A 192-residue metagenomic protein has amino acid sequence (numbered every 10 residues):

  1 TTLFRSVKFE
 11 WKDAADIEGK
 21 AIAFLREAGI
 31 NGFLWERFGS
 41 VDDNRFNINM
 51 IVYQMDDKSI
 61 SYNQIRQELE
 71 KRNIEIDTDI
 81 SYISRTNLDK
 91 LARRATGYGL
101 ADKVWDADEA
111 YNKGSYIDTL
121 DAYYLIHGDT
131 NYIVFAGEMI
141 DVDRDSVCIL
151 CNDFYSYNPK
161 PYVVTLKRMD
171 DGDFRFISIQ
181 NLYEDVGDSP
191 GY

Functional and structural regions predicted by a protein language model:
T1-L3: Short, small-residue-biased leader/transition segments that mark boundaries at the very start of proteins
R5, L125-Y192: Exposed beta-sheet edge and beta->alpha loop/turn motif
K8-L120: Core segments of small alpha/beta cavity-forming domains
